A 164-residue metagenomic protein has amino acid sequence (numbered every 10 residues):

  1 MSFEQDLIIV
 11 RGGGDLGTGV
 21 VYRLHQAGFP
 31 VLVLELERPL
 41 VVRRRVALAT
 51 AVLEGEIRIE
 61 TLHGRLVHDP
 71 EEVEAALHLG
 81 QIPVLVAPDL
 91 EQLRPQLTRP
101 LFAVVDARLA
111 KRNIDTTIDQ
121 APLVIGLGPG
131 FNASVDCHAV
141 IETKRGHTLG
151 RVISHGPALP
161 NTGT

Functional and structural regions predicted by a protein language model:
S2-T164: Well-ordered secondary-structure scaffolds
